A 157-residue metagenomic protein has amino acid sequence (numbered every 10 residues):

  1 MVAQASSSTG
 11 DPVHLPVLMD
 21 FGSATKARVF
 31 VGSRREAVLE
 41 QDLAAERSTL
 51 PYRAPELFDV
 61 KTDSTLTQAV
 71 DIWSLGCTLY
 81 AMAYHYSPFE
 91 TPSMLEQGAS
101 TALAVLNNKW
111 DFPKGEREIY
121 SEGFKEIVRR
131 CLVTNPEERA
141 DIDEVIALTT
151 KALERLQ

Functional and structural regions predicted by a protein language model:
A3-S48: Activation segment/activation loop of eukaryotic-type protein kinase catalytic domains
L57-A69: Conserved end of the kinase activation segment
Y84-P88: Structural helix C-cap motif within protein kinase domains
L106-R117: Short proline-rich PxxP-based motifs
I119-L132: Conserved C-terminal C-lobe helix
T134-Q157: Terminal C-lobe "cap" of eukaryotic-type protein kinase domains
